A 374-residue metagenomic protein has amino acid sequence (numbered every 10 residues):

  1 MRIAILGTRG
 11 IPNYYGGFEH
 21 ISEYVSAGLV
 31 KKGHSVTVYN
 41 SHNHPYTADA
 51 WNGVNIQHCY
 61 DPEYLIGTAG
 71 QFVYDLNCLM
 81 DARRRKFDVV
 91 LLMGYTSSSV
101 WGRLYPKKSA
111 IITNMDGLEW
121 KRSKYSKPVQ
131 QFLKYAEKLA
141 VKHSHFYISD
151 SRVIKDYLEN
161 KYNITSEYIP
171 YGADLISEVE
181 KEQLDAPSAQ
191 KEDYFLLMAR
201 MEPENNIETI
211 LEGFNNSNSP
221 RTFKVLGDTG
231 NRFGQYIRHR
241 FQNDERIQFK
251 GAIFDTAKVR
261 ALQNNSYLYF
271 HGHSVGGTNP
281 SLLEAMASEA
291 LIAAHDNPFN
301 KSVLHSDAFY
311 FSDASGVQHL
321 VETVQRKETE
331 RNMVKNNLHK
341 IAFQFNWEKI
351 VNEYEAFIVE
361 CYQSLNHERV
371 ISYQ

Functional and structural regions predicted by a protein language model:
A4, P187-N218, F223-K224: Conserved donor-binding/catalytic core segment of Leloir-type glycosyltransferases
T8-Y14, G28-I66, V153-K155, E159-K161 (+1 more regions): N-terminal strand-loop element at the rim of the active site of nucleotide-sugar-dependent glycosyltransferases
H44, M198, R221-Q235, Q248-I253: Glycosyltransferase donor-sugar binding loop
G70-R83, F87-D116, G277: An aromatic- and histidine-rich active-site surface loop
M80-R83, V129-Y147: Membrane-proximal helix-turn-helix segments that form the acceptor-binding/catalytic region of lipid-linked
L268, A287-A294: Short hydrophobic beta-strand element within catalytic cores of glycosyltransferases and related nucleotide-activated
H273-S274: Aromatic "clamp/platform" in nucleotide-sugar-dependent glycosyltransferases that forms part of the donor/acceptor
K301-T323: Change "using UDP/GDP/dTDP sugars" to "using nucleotide sugars
